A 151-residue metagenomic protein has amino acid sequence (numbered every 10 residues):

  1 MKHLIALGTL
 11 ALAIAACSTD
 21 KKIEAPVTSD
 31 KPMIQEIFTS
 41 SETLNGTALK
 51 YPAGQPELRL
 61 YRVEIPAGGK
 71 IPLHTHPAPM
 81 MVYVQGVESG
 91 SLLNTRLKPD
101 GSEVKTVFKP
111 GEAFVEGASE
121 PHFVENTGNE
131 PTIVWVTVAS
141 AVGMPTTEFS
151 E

Functional and structural regions predicted by a protein language model:
M1-L4: Positively charged n-region of N-terminal signal peptides that target proteins for export
A6-A15: Bacterial N-terminal signal peptides
C17-Y61, K105-V107, V115, E148-E151: A short, N-terminal "cap"/entry segment at the start of jelly-roll beta-barrel domains of the cupin/DSBH fold
A53-G54, K70-V84: A short beta-loop-beta micro-motif enriched in histidine and acidic residues
I65, R96-S119: Short acidic-glycine-tyrosine-enriched beta hairpin
P77-P99, E112: Glycine- and acidic-residue-biased ligand/ion/polar-headgroup-sensing regions
K109, A118-P145: Ligand-binding loop in jelly-roll beta-barrel domains
